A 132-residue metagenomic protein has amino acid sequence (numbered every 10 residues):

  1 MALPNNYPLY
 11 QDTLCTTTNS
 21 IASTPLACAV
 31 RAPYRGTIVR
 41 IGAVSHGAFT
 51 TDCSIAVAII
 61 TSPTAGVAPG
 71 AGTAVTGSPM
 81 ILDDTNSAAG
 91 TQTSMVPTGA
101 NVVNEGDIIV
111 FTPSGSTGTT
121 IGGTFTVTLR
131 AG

Functional and structural regions predicted by a protein language model:
A2-G132: Surface-exposed, low-hydrophobicity beta-strand/loop segments enriched in small/polar/acidic residues
